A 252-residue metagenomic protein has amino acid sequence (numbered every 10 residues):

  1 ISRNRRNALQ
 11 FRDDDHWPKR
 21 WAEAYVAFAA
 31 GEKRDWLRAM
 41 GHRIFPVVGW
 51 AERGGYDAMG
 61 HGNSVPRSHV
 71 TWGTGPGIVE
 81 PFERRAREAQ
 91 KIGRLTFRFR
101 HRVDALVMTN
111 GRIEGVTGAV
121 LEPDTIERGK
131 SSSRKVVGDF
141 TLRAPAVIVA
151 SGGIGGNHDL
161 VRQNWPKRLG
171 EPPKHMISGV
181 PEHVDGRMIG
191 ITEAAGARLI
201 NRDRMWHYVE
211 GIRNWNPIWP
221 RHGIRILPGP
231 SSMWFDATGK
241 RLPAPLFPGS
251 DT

Functional and structural regions predicted by a protein language model:
I1, R34, G239: Polyanionic/metal-chelating signatures
I1-V26, M40: Glycine-rich active-site loop/strand segments that organize a redox cofactor
A22-F140, A144, H158-V161, I212-R213: Conserved redox-cofactor binding core of oxidoreductases
E23, S68-G73, H175-E182, R221 (+3 more regions): Hydrophobic alpha-helical scaffolding
R100-R102, A119-L121, A144-A146, A150-G153 (+3 more regions): Fold-independent oxyanion-binding glycine-rich loops and adjacent beta-strand/coil segments at enzyme active sites
P123-N216: Glycine-rich loop(s) and the adjacent beta-strand/alpha-helix scaffold that form part
I189-I191, A195-T252: An anion/pyrophosphate-binding glycine-rich loop and adjacent beta-alpha core in soluble alpha-beta enzymes
